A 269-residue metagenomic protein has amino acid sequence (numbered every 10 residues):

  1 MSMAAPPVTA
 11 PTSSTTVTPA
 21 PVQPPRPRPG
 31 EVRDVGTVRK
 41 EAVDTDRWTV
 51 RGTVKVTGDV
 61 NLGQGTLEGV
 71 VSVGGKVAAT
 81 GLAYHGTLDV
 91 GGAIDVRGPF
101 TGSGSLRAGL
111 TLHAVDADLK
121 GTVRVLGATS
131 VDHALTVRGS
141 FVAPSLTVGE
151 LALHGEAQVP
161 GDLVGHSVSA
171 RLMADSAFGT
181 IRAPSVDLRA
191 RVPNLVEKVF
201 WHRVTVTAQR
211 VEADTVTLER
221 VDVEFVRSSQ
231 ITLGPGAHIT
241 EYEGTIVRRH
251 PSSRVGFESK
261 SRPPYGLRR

Functional and structural regions predicted by a protein language model:
S2-R269: Extended beta-solenoid/beta-helix repeat architectures
